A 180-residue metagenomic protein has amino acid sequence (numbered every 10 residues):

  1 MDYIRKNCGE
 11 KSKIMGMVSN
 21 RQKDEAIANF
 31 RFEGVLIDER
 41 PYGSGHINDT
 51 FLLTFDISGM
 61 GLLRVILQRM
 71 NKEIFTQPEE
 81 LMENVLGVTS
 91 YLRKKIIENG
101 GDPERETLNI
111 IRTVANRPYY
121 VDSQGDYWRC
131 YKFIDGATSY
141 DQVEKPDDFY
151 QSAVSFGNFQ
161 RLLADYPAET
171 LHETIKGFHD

Functional and structural regions predicted by a protein language model:
Y3-R40: Juxta-kinase regulatory segment immediately upstream of eukaryotic protein kinase catalytic domains
D38-I57, G61-D180: Conserved ATP-binding subdomain of kinase catalytic cores across diverse folds
